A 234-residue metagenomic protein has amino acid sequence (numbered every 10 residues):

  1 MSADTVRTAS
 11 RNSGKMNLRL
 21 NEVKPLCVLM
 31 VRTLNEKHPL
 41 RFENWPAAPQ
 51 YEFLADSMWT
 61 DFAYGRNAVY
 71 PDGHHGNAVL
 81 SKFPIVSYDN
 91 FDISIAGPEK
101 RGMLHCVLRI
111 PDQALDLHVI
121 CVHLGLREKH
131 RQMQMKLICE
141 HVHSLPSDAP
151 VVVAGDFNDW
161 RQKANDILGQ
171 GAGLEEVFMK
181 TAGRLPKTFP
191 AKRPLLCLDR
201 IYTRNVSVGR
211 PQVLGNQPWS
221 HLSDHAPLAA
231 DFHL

Functional and structural regions predicted by a protein language model:
M1, V122-L124, G155-F157, A226: Active-site metal-binding loops of divalent metal-dependent hydrolases
M1-S57, V69-P71, L115, K136 (+1 more regions): N-terminal, active-site-proximal structural segment of metallo-dependent hydrolase catalytic domains
D4-V6, P39-L40, N90-I95, C121-K129: Surface-exposed cleft-lining segments at the edges of enzyme active sites
F42-A48, D61-V79, K100, D148-V151 (+1 more regions): Active site of divalent-metal-dependent phosphoester/diester hydrolases
H74, Y88-N90, L137: Membrane-interface segments of envelope glycosyltransferases acting on lipid-linked substrates or membrane lipids
H75, S81-V86, P98-C121, F232-L234: Beta-strand-turn-beta hairpins that frame and shape the catalytic cleft of phosphate-ester-processing enzymes
H105-I120, H130-G155, Q162-Q170: His/acidic metal-ligating clusters that form di-metal
